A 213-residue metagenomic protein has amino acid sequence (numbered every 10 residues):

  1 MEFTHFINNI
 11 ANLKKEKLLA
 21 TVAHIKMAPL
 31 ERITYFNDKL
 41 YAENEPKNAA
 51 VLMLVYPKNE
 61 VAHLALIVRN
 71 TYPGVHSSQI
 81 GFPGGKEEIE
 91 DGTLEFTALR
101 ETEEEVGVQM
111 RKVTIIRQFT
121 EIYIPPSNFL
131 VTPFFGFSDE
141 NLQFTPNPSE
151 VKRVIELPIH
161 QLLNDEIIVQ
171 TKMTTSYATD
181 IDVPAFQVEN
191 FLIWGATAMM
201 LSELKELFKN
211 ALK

Functional and structural regions predicted by a protein language model:
M1-G81, K86-E104, V108-Q118, I122-T132 (+3 more regions): N-terminal leader/linker segments that precede catalytic domains of diphosphate-processing enzymes
P146-Q187: NUDIX/MutT-family hydrolases
